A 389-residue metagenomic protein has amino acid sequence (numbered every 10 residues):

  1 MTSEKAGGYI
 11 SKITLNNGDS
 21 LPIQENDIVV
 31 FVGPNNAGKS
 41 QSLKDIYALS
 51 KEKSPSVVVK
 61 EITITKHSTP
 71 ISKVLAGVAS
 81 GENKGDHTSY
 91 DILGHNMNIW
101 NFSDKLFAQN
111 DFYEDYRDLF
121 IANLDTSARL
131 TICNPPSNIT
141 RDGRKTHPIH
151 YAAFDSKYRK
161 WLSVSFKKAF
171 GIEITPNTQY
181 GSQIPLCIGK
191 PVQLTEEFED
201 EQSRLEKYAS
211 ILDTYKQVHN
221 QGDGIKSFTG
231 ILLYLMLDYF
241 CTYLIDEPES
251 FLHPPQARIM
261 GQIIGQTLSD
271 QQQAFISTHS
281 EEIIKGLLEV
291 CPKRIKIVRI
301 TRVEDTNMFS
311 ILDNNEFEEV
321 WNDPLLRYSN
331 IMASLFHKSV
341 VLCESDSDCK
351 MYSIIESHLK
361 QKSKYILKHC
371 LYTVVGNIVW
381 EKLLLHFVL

Functional and structural regions predicted by a protein language model:
M1-P55, F198-A333, C349-S353: Switch/communication elements of ASCE P-loop NTPase nucleotide-binding domains
T2-A6, K12, N123-T242, P254: Extended helical coiled-coil dimerization/tether regions that scaffold and oligomerize large DNA-maintenance assemblies
V29, R144-I149, I245-P248, H337-S339: Glycine- and acidic
D45-T140: Conserved P-loop NTP-binding catalytic core
I46, S50, L162-I174, I264 (+3 more regions): Hydrophobic, Leu/Ile/Phe/Ala-enriched alpha-helical segments that form helix-helix packing faces
E61-I64, Q179-L186, E281: Short, glycine/charge-rich beta-strand/loop segments that flank catalytic centers and engage negatively charged groups
H150-A152, Q271-A274, S339-V340, H369-C370: Short active-site oxyanion
K338-L389: Conserved helicase/translocase motor-coupling segment
